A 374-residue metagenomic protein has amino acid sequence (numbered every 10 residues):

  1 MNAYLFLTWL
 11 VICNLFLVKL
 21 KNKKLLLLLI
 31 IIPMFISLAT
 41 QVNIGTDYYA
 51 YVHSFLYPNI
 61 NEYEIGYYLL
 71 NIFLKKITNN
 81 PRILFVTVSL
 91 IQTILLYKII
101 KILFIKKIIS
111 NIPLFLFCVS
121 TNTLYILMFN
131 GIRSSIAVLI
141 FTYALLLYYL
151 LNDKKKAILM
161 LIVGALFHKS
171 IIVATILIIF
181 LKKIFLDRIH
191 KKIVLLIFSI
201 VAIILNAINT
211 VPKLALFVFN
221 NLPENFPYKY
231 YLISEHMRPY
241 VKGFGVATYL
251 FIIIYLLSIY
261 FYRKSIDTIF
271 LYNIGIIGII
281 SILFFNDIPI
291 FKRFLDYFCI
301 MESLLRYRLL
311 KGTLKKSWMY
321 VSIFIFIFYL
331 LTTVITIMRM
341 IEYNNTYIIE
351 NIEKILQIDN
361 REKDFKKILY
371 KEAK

Functional and structural regions predicted by a protein language model:
L26, I100-V119: Transmembrane-helix signature of polytopic, membrane-embedded enzymes that assemble or transfer cell-envelope glycans
L26, N43-I44, Y49-H53, N61-Y68 (+2 more regions): Alpha-helical transmembrane segments and terminal signal-anchor/GPI-anchor hydrophobic tails, characterized by long
N71-T87: Juxtamembrane segments of multi-pass membrane glycosylation machinery that transfer sugars from lipid-linked donors
T87-I105: Transmembrane-helix motifs of polytopic, lipid-linked glycan transferases
S110-G131, S135-T142: Membrane-embedded helix bundles of polyisoprenyl
F141-K155: Membrane-interface transmembrane helices that cradle and orient dolichyl/undecaprenyl
K156-F180, I279-L283: Membrane-interface alpha helices of multi-pass inner-membrane proteins
L195-I200, T313-V334: Signature aromatic-anchored transmembrane alpha helix within multi-pass, membrane-resident enzymes that catalyze glycan
